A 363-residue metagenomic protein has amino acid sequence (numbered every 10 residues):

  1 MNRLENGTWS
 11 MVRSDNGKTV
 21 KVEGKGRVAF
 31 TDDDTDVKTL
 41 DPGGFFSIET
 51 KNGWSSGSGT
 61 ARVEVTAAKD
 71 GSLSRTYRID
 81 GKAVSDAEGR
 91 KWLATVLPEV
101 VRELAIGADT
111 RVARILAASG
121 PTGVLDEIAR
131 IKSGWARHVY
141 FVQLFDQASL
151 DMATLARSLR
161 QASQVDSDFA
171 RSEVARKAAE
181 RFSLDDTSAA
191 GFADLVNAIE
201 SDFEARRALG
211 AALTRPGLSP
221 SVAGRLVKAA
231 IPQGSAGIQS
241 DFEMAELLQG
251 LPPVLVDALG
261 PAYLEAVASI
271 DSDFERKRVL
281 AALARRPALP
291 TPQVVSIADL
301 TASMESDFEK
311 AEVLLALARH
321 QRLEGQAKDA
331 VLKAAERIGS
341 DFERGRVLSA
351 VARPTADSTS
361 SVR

Functional and structural regions predicted by a protein language model:
M1-R363: Non-catalytic all-alpha helical scaffold/repeat segments
